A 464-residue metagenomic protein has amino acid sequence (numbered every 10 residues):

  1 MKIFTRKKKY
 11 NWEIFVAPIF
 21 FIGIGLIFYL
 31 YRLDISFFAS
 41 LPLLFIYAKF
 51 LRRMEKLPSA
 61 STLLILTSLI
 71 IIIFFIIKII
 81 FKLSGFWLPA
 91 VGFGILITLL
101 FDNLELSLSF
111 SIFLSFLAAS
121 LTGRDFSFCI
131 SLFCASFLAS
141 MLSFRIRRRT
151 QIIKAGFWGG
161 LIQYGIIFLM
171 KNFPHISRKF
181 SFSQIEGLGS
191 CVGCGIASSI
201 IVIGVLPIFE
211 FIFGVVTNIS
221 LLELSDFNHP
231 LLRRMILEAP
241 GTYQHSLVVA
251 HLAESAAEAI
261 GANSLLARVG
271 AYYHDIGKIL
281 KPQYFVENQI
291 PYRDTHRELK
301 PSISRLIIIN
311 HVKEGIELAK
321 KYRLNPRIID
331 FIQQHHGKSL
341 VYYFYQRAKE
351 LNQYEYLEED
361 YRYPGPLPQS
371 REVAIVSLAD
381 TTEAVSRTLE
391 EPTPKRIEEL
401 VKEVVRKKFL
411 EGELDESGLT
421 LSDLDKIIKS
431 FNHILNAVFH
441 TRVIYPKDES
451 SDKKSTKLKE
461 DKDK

Functional and structural regions predicted by a protein language model:
M1-L33, F38-S40, P392-K395, V404-V405: Extended, domain-scale alpha-helical bundle/helix-rich regions
I24-I27, L41-F81, G94-F180: Short helix-perturbing small/polar motifs within transmembrane alpha-helices
R32-S40, F128, E186-A197: Alpha-helical transmembrane segments of polytopic membrane proteins
Q163, E186-F211: Alpha-helical membrane-embedded segments
M170-I176, S199-L222: Juxtamembrane or sensor-core-proximal signal-transducing alpha helices that couple sensory domains to cytosolic
E210-Q244: Membrane-proximal helical linkers
P230-P394, K407-E411, L421: Divalent metal-dependent catalytic cores for phosphoryl transfer on phosphate-bearing substrates
F409-D463: Long, hydrophobic alpha-helical segments that serve as membrane-spanning/inserting helices
